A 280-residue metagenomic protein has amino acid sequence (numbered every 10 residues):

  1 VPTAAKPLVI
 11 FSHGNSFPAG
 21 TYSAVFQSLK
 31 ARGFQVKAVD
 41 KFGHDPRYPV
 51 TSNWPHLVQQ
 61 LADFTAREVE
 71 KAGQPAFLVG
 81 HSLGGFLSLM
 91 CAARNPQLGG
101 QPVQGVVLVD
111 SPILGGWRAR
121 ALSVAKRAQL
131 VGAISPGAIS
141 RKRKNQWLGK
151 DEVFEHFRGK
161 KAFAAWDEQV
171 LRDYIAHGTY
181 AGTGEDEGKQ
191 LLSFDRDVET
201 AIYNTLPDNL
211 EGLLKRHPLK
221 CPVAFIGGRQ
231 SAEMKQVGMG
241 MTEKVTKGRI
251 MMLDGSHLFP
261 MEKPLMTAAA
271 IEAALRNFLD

Functional and structural regions predicted by a protein language model:
A4-P46: Conserved HGGG/HGGXW glycine-rich cap/lid loop of the alpha/beta-hydrolase fold
I10-G14, H81, G227: The conserved beta1-alpha1 loop
V39, M251-S256: Short glycine-rich catalytic loops that host catalytic nucleophiles or stabilize transition states across multiple
K41-V79, A93-R94, G99, I113 (+2 more regions): Active-site loop/oxyanion-hole signature of alpha/beta-hydrolase fold enzymes
G80-G84, S88: Gly/Ala-rich beta-loop-alpha elbow adjacent to hydrolase catalytic centers
G105-Q146, K235: Flexible "cap/lid" loop of the alpha/beta hydrolase fold
Q169, G178-E243: Conserved serine/cysteine hydrolase catalytic core
G255-A268: Catalytic histidine-centered segment of alpha/beta-hydrolase-like enzymes
